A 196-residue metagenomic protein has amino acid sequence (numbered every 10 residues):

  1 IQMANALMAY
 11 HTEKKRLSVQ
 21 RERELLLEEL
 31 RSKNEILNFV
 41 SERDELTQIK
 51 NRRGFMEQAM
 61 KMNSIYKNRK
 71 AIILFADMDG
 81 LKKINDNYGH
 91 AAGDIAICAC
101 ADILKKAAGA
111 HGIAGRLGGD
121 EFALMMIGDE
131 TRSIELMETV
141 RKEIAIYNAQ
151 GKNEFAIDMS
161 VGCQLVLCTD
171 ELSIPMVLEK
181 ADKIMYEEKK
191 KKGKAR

Functional and structural regions predicted by a protein language model:
I1-K15: Membrane-embedded alpha-helical segments, specifically the hydrophobic cores of selected transmembrane helices
H11, S18-R43, E57: Amphipathic alpha-helical coiled-coil "transmission" helices that mediate dimerization and conformational coupling
N38-E57, A76-H90, C98: Conserved nucleotide-binding and Mg2+-coordinating catalytic segments in signaling enzymes
N38-F39, R52-K70, A101-G109: Short regulatory alpha-helical coupling segments that immediately precede and/or link into cyclic nucleotide signaling
I72-D77, A114: Active-site-flanking beta-strand signature of metal-NTP-handling nucleotidyl enzymes and homologous cyclase-like
K82, I97, I103-K105, G115 (+2 more regions): Short beta-strand->loop micro-motif that forms the acidic, two-metal-ion catalytic signature in nucleotide-processing
D86, H90, I134-R141, V166-R196: Catalytic-core segments of nucleotide cyclases and related cyclic-nucleotide turnover enzymes
I113-R116, F155: A short pre-motif secondary-structure segment
